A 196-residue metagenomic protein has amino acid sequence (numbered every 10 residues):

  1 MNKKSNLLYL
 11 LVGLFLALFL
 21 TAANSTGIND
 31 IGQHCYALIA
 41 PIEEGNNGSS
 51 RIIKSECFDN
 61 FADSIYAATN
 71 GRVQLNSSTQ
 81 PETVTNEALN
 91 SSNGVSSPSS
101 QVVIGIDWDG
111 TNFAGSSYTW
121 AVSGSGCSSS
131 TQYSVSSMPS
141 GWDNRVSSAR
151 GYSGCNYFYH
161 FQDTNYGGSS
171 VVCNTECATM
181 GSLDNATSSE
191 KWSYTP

Functional and structural regions predicted by a protein language model:
M1-G27: Sec-dependent, cleavable N-terminal signal peptides
T26-P196: Compact beta-sheet-dominated domain cores in extracellular/mature segments
